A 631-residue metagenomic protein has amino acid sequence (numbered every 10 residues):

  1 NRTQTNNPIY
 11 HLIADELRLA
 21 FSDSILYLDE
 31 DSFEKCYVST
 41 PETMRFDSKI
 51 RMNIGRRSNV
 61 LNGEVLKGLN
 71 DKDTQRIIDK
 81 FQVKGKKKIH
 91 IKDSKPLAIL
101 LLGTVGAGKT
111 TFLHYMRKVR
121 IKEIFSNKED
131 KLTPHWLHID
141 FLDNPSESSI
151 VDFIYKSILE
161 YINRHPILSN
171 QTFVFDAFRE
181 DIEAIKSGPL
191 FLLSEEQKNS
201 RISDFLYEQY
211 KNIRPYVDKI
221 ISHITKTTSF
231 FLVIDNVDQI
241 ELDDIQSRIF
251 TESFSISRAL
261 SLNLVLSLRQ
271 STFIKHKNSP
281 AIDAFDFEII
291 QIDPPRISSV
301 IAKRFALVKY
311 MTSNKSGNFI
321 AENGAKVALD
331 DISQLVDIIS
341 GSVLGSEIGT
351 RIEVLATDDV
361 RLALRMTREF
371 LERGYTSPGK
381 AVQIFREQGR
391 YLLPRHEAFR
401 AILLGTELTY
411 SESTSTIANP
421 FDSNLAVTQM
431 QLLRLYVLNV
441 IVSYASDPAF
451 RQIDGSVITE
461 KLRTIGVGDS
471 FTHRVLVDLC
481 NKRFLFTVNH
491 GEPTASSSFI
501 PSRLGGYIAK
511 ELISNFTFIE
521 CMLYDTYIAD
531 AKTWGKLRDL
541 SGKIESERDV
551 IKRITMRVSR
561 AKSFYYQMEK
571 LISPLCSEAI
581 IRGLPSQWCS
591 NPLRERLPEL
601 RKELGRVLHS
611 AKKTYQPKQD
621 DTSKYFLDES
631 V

Functional and structural regions predicted by a protein language model:
N1-N127: Walker A/P-loop-proximal flanking segment of P-loop NTPase domains
E30-E34, R45-N53, G345-I348, D358-I453: Winged-helix-like regulatory helical subdomains adjacent to P-loop NTPase cores
D47-N62, I91-I234, I240-L242, S299 (+2 more regions): P-loop NTPase nucleotide-binding core
A107-G108, D143-S146, V237-D244, T272-F273 (+2 more regions): Short acidic, S/G/P-rich loop/turn micro-motifs used as interaction or catalytic elements
K109, D143-Y161, T228, S342-A381 (+3 more regions): P-loop NTPase catalytic cores that bind/hydrolyze ATP
L193-I221, A325-V354: Alpha-helix-centered segments that form part of catalytic cores
K219-V233, V237-S342, Q388-L392, A401-L403: The catalytic "switch" region of P-loop NTPases
N439-V631: Terminal-proximal interaction/regulatory segments of ATP-powered molecular machines
